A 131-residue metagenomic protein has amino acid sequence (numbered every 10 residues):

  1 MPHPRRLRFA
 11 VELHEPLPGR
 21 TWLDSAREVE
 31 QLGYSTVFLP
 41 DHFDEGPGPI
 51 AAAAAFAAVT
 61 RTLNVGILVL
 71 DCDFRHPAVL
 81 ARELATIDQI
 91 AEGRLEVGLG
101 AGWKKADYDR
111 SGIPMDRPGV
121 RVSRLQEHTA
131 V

Functional and structural regions predicted by a protein language model:
M1-T60, N64: N-terminal beta1-alpha1-beta2 module of alpha/beta enzyme domains
P2-L17, F74-V131: Flexible, glycine-rich active-site loops centered on histidine and acidic residues that chelate a metal or position
H42, D71, G102: Active-site pre-Tyr helix/loop in NAD(P)-dependent dehydrogenases
E45-P49, D73, L80: Generic structural signal for well-ordered secondary structure
N64, L68, D107-D109: A generic, residue-level signal for flexible/boundary positions that often mark functional hotspots
L68-F74: Conserved strand-turn element in the central/C-terminal portion of the radical SAM core barrel that lines
